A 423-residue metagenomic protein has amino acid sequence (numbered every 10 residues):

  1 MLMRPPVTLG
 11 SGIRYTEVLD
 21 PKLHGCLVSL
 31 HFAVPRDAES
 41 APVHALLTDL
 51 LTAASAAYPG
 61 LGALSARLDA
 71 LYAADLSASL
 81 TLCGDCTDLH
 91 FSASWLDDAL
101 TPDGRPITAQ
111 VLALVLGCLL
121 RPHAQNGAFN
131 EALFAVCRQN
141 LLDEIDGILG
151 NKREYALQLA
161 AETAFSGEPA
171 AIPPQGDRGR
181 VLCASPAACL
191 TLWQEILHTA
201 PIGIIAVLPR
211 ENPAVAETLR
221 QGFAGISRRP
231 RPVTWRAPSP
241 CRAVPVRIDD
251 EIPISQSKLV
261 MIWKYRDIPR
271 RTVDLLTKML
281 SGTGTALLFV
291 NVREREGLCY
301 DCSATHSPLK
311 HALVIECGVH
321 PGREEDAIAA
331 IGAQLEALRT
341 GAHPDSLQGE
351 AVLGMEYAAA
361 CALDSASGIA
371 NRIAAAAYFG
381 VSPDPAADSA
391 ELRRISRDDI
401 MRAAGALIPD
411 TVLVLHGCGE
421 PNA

Functional and structural regions predicted by a protein language model:
M1-L71, D103, D177-R180, P186 (+3 more regions): His/Glu-rich zincin catalytic helix
T16-V18, L23-H44, L61-G117, R153-G179 (+4 more regions): M16 family metallopeptidases and their MPP-like homologs
A54-A57, D98-P102, R121-N130: Short, polar/flexible loop-turn hinges at active-site or ligand-entry regions and domain interfaces
S65, R121-D146, R231-C241, A333-A362: Acidic/histidine-enriched alpha-helical segments
L80-C83, C189-H198, S303-S307, M401-G405: Short, flexible, solvent-exposed loop/turn segments with mixed acidic/basic and small polar residues
G127-E195: Compact, aliphatic and Gly/Pro-tolerant "microcore" segments centered on a short helix or tight beta-hairpin and their
L142-G147, V244-K258, E356-S367, I373: Short, low-order "capping/linker" segments at domain edges
